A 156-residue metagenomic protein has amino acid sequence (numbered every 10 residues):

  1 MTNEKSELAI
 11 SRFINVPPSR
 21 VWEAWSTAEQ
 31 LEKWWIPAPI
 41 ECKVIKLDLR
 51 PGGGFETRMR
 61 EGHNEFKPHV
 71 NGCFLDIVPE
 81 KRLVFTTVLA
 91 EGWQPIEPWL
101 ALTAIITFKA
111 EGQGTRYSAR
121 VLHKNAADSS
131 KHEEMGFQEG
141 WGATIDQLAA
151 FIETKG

Functional and structural regions predicted by a protein language model:
M1-E41: Hydrophobic ligand-binding cavity/cleft-lining segments
T2-E4, L49, N64-P68, I96-L100 (+1 more regions): A generic structural micro-feature
K5-S11, P18, C42, G54 (+4 more regions): Intrinsic-disorder/low-complexity, polar/charged segments enriched in Ser/Thr/Lys/Arg/Asp/Glu/Gln
N15, I77-P79, E111: Structural motif
V21, L31, F55-T57, F74 (+4 more regions): Hydrophobic pocket/interface hotspot
K43-V88: Glycine-rich portal/gate segments that line the openings of hydrophobic small-molecule binding cavities
V44, F151-G156: Short, highly charged C-terminal tails/helix-capping segments
T86, W93-E139: Beta-strand/loop substructures that line and gate deep hydrophobic ligand-binding cavities in soluble
